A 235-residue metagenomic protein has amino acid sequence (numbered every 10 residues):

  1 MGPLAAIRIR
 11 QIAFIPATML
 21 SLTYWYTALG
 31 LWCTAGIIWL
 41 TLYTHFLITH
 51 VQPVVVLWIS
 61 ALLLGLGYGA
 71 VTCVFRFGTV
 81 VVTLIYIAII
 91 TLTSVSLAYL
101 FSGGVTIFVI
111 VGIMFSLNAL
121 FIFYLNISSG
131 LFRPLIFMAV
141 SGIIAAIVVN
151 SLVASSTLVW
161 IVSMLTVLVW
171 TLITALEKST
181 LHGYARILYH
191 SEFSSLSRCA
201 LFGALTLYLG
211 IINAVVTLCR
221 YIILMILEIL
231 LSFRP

Functional and structural regions predicted by a protein language model:
M1-P235: A hydrophobic alpha-helical transmembrane-helix feature that marks the membrane cores and membrane-interface segments
